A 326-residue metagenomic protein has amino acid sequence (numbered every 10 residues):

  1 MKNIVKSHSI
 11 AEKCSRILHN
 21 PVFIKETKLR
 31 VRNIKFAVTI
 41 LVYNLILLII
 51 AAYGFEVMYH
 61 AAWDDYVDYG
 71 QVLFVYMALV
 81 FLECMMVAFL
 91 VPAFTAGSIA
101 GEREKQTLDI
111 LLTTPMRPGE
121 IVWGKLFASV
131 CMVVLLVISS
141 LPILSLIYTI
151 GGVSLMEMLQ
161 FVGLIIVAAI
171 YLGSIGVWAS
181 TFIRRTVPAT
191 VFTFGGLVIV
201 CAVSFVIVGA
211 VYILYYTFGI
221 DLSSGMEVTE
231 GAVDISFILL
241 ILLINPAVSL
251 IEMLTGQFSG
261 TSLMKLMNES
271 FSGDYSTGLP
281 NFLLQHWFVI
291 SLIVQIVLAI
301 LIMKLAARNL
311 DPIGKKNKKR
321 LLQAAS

Functional and structural regions predicted by a protein language model:
M1-E83, E157, A168-S326: Transmembrane alpha-helical segments and their membrane-interface loop/helix boundaries that make up the transmembrane
K6, V122-K125, I150-L159: Short juxtamembrane and helix-loop transition motifs at transmembrane-helix boundaries in membrane proteins
F23, S98-V130, V134: Helix-loop-helix units of permease transmembrane domains in multi-pass membrane transporters, especially ABC
V42, F127, C131, G163 (+1 more regions): Hydrophobic residues within alpha-helical transmembrane segments of multi-pass solute transporters/permease subunits
Y76-G101, K105: Long, hydrophobic alpha-helical segments
E83-V87, V91, P118-I147: Selective transmembrane-helix segments that form parts of the transport pathway or gating/packing helices in multipass
C84, A88, A100-G101, L135-L136 (+2 more regions): Alpha-helical transmembrane segments of multi-pass membrane transport proteins
